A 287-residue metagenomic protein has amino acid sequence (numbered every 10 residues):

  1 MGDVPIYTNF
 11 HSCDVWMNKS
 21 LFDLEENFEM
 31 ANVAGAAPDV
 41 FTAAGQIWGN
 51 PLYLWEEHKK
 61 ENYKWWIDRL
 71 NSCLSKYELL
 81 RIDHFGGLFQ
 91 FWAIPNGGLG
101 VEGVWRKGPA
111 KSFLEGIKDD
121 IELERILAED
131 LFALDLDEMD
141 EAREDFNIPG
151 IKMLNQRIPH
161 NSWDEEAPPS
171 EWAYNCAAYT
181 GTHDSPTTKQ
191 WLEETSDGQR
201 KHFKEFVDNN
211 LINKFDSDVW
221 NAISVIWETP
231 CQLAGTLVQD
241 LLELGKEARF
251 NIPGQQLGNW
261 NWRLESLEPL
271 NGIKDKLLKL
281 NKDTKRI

Functional and structural regions predicted by a protein language model:
D3: Ligand-binding beta-strand-loop-alpha-helix segment within the catalytic cores of soluble metabolic enzymes
Y7-G235, Q239-L241, K246, I252-Q256 (+1 more regions): Alpha-amylase-like alpha-glycosidases and glucanotransferases acting on alpha-linked glucans and related
L257, G272-I287: C-terminal accessory segments of extracellular proteins
